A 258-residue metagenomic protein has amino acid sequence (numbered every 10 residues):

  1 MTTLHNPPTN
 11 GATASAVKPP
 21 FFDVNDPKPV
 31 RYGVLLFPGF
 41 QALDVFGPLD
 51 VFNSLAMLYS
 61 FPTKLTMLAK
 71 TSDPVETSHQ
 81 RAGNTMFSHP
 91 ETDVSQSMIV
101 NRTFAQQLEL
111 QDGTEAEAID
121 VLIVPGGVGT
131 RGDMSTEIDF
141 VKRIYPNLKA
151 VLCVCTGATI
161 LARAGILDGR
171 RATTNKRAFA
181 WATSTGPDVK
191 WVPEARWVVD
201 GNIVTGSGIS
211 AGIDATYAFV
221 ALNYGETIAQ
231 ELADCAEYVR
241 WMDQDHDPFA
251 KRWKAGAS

Functional and structural regions predicted by a protein language model:
M1-V151, A158-R163, G169, A180 (+4 more regions): Extended, subdomain-level signal for the structured scaffold at the beginning of enzyme domains
V189-K190, I203: Short, conserved active-site loop motifs that form the nucleotide-linked donor/cofactor pocket
E194-G201: Glycine/charged-rich beta-loop-alpha catalytic/anionic-binding loops adjacent to active sites
N202-G208: A short glycine-threonine-serine/GTX helix/turn-capping micro-motif
